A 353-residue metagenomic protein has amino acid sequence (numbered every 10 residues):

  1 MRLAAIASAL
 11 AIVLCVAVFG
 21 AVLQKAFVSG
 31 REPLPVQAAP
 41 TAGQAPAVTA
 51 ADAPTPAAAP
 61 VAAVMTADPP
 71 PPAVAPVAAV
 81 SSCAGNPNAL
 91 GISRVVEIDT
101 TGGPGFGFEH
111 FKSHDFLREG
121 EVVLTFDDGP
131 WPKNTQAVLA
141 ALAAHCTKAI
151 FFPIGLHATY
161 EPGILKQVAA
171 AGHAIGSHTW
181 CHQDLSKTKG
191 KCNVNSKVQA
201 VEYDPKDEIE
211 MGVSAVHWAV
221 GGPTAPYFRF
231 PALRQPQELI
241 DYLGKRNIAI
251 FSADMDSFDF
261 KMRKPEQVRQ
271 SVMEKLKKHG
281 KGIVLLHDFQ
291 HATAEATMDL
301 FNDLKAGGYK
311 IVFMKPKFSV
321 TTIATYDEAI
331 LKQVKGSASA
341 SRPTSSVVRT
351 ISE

Functional and structural regions predicted by a protein language model:
M1-I12: N-terminal Sec-pathway targeting helices
I12-K25: Hydrophobic alpha-helical membrane-insertion segments, chiefly the h-region of N-terminal signal peptides
A26-A75: Juxtamembrane proline-rich low-complexity "stalk" or linker regions positioned immediately after a signal peptide
V80-N195, A200, D204, E208-H217 (+3 more regions): Active-site beta->alpha N-cap acidic-glycine motif
H110-F116, H145, T159, T293-E353: C-terminal domain-boundary segment and adjacent tail
D128-P132, L156-T159, A174-I175, W180-L185 (+5 more regions): Solvent-exposed loop/turn segments at secondary-structure junctions within structured extracellular/periplasmic domains
N134, Q183-V220, R234-G280, T293-A296: Alpha-helical scaffold elements lining the catalytic groove of polysaccharide deacetylases
